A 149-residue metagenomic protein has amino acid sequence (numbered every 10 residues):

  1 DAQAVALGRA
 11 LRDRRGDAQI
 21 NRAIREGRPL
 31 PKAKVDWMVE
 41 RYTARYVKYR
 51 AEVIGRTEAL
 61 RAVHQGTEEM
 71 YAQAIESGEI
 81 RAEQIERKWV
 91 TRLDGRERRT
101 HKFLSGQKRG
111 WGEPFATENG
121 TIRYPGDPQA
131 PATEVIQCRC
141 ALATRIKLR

Functional and structural regions predicted by a protein language model:
D1-T43: Structured, charged N-terminal subsegments at the starts of enzyme catalytic cores and at intra-chain domain/subunit
D36-R149: Activation/maturation switch segments at domain boundaries
